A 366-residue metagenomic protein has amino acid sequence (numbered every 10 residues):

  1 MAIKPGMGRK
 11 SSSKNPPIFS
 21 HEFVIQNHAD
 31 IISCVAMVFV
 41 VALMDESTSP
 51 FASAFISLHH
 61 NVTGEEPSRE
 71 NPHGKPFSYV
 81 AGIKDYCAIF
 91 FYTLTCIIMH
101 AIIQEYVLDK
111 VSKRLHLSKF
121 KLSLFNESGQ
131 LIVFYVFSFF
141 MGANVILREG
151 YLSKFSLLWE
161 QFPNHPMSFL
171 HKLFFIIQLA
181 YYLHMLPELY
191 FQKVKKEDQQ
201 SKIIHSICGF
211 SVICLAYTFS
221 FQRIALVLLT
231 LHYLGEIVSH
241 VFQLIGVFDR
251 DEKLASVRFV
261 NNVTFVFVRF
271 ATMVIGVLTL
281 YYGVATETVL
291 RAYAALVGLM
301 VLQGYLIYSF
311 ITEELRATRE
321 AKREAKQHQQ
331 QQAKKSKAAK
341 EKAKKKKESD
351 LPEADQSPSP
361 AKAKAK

Functional and structural regions predicted by a protein language model:
M1-S220, G246-F265, A271-K366: Membrane-helix and juxtamembrane interface regions of eukaryotic multi-pass membrane proteins
Q200, R223-L231: Hydrophobic alpha-helical membrane segments of integral membrane proteins
I224-V227, S239-H240, I275-G276, E320: Intrinsically disordered, low-complexity regions enriched in proline, serine, glycine and charged residues
L229-Y233, N262-V266: Transmembrane helix-bundle signature of multi-pass membrane transporters/permeases
L231-F242: Alpha-helical transmembrane segments and their membrane-interface exit regions
